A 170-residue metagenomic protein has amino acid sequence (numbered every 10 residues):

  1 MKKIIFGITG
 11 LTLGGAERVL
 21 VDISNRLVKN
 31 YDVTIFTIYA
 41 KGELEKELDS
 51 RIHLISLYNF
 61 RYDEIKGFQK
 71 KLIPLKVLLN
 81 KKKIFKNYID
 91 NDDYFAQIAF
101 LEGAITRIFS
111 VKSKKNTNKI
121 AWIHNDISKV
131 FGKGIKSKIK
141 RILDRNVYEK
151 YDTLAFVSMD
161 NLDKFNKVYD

Functional and structural regions predicted by a protein language model:
M1-I5: Extreme N-terminal starter segment of soluble prokaryotic enzymes
F6-L13, R26, N30-L75, N161-N166: N-terminal strand-loop element at the rim of the active site of nucleotide-sugar-dependent glycosyltransferases
G14-D22: A conserved mid-protein helix/loop that constitutes part of the nucleotide-sugar donor-binding site
A16, I38, A99-E102, W122 (+1 more regions): Replace "coordinates the UDP/GDP/TDP-sugar" with "coordinates nucleotide-activated sugar donors
K86-D92, S137-L154: Membrane-proximal helix-turn-helix segments that form the acceptor-binding/catalytic region of lipid-linked
F95-T117: An aromatic- and histidine-rich active-site surface loop
G103-T106, I120-S137, T153: A short, histidine- and acid-enriched strand-loop-helix "catalytic/donor-clamping" loop that lines the nucleotide-sugar
R107-F109, E149-D170: A short, active-site helix/loop in glycosyltransferases that binds the activated sugar's phosphate group
